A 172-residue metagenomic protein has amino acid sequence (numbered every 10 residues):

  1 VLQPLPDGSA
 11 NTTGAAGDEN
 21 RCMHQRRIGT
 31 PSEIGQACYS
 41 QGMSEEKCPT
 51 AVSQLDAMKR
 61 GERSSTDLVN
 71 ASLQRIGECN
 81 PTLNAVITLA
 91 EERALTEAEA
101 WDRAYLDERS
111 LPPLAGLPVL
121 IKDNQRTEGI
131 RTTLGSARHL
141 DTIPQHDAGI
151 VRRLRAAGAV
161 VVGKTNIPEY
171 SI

Functional and structural regions predicted by a protein language model:
V1, A15-D18: Intrinsic low-complexity, disordered N-terminal segments enriched in polar/charged/small residues
V1-S9, R27, P31-I34: Hydrophobic, low-acid, alpha-helix-prone terminal segments
L2, P6, T66-N70, L95 (+3 more regions): Hydrophobic face of alpha-helices
R21, R26-R27: Intrinsically disordered, low-complexity segments enriched in small polar residues
E33-R93: An N-terminal boundary/leader segment
E92-E99, G158-A159, P168: Long amphipathic alpha-helix in the N-terminal Rossmann-like dinucleotide-binding domain of NAD(P)-dependent
W101-L117: Immediate post-signal peptide segment of exported/extracytoplasmic ligand-binding proteins
P113-I172: Short glycine/serine-rich loop/turn segments
